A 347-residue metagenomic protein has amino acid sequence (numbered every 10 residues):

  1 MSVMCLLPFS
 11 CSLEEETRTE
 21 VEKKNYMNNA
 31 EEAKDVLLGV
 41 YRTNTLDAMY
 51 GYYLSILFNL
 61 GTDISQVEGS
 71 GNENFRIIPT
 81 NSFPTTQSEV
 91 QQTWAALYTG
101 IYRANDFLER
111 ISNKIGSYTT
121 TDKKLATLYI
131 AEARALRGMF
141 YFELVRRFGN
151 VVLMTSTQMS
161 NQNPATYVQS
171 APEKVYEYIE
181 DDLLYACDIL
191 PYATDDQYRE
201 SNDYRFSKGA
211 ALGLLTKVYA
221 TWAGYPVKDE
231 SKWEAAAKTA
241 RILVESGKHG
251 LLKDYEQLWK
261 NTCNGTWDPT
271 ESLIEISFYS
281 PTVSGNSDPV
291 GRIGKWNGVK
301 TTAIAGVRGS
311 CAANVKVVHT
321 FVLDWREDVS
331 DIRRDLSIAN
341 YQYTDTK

Functional and structural regions predicted by a protein language model:
M1-P8: Bacterial N-terminal signal peptides
P8-S10, Y141: Bacterial Sec-type N-terminal signal peptides, specifically the leucine/valine-rich hydrophobic h-region
C11-G61, S82, L258-W259: Membrane-proximal, proline-rich intrinsically disordered regions
A30, P79, P84, S88-W94 (+2 more regions): Elongated scaffold/linker segments in the mid-to-C-terminal portions of large proteins
K34-L38, R42-L46, S70-F148, P164-E177 (+1 more regions): Conserved, well-structured interaction surfaces
G51-N72, M154-S156, P191-A210, A220-T301: Short, surface-exposed recognition loops and adjoining beta-strand edges that mediate ligand/DNA contacts, enriched
